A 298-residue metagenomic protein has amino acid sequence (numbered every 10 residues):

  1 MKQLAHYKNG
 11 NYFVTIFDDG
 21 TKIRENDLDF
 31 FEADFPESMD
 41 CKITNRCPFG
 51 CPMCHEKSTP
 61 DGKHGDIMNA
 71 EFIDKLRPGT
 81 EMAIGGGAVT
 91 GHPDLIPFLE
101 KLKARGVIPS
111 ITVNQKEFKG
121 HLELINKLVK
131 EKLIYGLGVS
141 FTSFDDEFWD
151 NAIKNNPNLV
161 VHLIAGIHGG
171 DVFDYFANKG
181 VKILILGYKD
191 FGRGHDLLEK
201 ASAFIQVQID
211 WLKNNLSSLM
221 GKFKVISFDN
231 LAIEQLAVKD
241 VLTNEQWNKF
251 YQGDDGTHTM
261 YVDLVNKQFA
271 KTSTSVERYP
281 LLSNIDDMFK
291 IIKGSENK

Functional and structural regions predicted by a protein language model:
M1-N26, Y261-K298: Flexible mid-to-C-terminal extensions adjoining Fe-S/redox cofactors in radical SAM and related proteins
Y7, K103, Q252-D255: Short solvent-exposed loop/turn micro-motifs enriched in small/polar/acidic residues
L28-M68: Canonical Radical SAM [4Fe-4S] cluster-binding loop centered on the CxxxCxxC motif and its immediate flanking residues
G50, G86, V265-N266: Residue-level recognition of short loop/turn positions
E56-I67, P78-H92, L102-H121, L128-F148 (+2 more regions): Core AdoMet radical
E71, D94-A104, E123, K127 (+4 more regions): Alpha-helical scaffolding segments of alpha/beta enzyme cores, especially the outer helices of TIM-barrel or partial
F72-L76: A short, Lys/Arg-enriched amphipathic alpha-helix followed by its capping loop at the start of a domain
L133-D286: Radical SAM enzyme [4Fe-4S]-AdoMet core and its adjacent flexible, acidic and glycine-rich loops/tails across
